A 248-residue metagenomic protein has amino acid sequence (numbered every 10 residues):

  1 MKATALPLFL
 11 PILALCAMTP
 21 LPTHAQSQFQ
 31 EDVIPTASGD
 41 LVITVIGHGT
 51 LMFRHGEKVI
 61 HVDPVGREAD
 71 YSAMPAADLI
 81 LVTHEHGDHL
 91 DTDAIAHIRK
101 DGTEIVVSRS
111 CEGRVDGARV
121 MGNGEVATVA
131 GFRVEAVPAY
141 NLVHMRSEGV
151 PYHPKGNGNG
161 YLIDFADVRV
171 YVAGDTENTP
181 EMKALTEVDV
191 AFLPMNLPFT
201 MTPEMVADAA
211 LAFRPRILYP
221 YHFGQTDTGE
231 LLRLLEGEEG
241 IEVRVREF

Functional and structural regions predicted by a protein language model:
M1-P7: Positively charged n-region of N-terminal signal peptides that target proteins for export
P7-P20: Bacterial N-terminal signal peptides
L21-A25: Sec/Tat signal peptide C-region and signal peptidase I cleavage site
Q26-P75, A118-T186, R246-F248: Core dinuclear metal-dependent hydrolase active-site scaffold
G66-G113, T186-F192: Active-site metal-binding motif and surrounding structural segment of the metallo-beta-lactamase
E68-D70, H86-L90, E112-V115, E125-T128 (+4 more regions): Active-site environment of divalent metal-dependent phosphoester hydrolases
R119-R133, A207, L211-F248: Binuclear metal-ion centers of metallo-dependent hydrolases, dominated by the metallo-beta-lactamase
V188-L193, L197-P220: Proline-aspartate-enriched helix->loop->beta-strand connector
